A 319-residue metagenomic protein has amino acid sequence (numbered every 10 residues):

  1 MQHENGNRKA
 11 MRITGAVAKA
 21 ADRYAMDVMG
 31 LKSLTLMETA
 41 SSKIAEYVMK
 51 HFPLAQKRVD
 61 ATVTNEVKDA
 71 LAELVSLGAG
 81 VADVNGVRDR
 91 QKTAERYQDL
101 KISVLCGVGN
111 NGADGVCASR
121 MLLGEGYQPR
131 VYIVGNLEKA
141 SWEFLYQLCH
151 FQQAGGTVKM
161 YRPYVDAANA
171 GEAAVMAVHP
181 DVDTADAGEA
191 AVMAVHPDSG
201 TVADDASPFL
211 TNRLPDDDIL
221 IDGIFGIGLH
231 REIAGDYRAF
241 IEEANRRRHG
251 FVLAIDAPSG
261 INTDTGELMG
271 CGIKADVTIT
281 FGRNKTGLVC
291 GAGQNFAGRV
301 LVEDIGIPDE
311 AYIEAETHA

Functional and structural regions predicted by a protein language model:
M1-V134, S141, L145, E172 (+2 more regions): Small-residue (G/A/S/T)-rich helix-start motifs and N-terminal tracts that mark the onset
Q2-A16, D216-A319: YjeF_N-associated NAD(P)HX repair module
K57-V59, D89-K92, P163, P180 (+2 more regions): Positively charged, low-complexity intrinsically disordered regions
V63-N65, D83, A94, A168 (+4 more regions): N-terminal compositionally biased, intrinsically disordered segments and leader/signal-like regions
G80-Q98, D198-R213, D218: Intrinsically disordered, low-complexity acidic Ser/Thr-rich regulatory segments
V81-D83, D89, E138, K159 (+7 more regions): Polar low-complexity intrinsically disordered regions enriched in Ser/Thr and small residues
C117-E172, M176, G200-N245: N-terminal small/polar loop signature for handling phosphorylated ligands or for N-terminal nucleophile
A167-S199: Long, intrinsically disordered low-complexity tandem-repeat segments
